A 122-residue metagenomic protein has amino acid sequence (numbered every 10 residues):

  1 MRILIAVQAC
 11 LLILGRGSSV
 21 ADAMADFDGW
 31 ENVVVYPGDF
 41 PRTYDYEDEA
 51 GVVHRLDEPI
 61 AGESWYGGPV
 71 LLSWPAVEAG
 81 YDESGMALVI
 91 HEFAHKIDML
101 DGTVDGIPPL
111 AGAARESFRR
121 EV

Functional and structural regions predicted by a protein language model:
M1-R2, E83, R115: Generic detection of long, well-ordered alpha-helical segments
M1-R42: Extended cationic-aromatic binding surfaces that line active-site or macromolecule-binding grooves and engage
F27-I90, K96-G112: Active-site scaffold of zinc-dependent metalloenzymes
H91-H95, R115-V122: Hydrophobic alpha-helical transmembrane segments and adjacent short intramembrane/lumenal linkers of inner/organellar
